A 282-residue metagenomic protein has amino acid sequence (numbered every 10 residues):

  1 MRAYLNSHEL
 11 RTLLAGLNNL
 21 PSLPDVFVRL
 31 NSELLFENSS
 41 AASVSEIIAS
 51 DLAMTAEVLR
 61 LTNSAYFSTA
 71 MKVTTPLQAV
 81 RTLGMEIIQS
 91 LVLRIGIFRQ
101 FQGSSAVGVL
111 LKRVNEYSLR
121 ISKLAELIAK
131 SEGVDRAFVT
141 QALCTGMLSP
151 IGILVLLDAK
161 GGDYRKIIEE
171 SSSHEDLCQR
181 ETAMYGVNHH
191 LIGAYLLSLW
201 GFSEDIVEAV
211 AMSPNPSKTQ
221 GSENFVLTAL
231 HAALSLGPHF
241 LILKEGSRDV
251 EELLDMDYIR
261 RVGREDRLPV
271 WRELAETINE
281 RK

Functional and structural regions predicted by a protein language model:
M1-L148, L154-G162, E175-S247: Conserved alpha-helical "signature site" that marks functionally important helical segments or helix/loop junctions
M1-T12, E252, M256-K282: Terminal helices and disordered tails flanking the catalytic cores of nucleotide-processing hydrolases
Y164-I167: Helix-termination/interfacial motifs at the ends of transmembrane alpha-helices
S171-S172: GAF sensory/regulatory domain recognition with acknowledged cross-activation on helical regulatory dimers
